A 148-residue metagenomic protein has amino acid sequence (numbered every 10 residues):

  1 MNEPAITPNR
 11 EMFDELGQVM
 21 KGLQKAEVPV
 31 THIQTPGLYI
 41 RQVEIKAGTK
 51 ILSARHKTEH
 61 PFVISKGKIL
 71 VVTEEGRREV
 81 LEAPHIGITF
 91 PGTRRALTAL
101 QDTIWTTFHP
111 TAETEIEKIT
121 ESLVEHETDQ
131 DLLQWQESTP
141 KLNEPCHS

Functional and structural regions predicted by a protein language model:
M1-Q42, L123-H126, D131-S148: A short, N-terminal "cap"/entry segment at the start of jelly-roll beta-barrel domains of the cupin/DSBH fold
H32, K50-H56, T73, E79 (+1 more regions): Short histidine-centered beta-strand/loop micro-motifs that create catalytic or ligand/metal-coordination sites
Y39-K57: Conserved short histidine dyad/triad with adjacent acidic residue
L52, V71-V72, T89, T107: Short hydrophobic/aromatic-rich beta-strand segments that constitute the beta-sheet cores of beta-sandwich/beta-barrel
H56-E75: Glycine- and acidic-residue-biased ligand/ion/polar-headgroup-sensing regions
E74-R95: Short acidic-glycine-tyrosine-enriched beta hairpin
F90-I119: Ligand-binding loop in jelly-roll beta-barrel domains
